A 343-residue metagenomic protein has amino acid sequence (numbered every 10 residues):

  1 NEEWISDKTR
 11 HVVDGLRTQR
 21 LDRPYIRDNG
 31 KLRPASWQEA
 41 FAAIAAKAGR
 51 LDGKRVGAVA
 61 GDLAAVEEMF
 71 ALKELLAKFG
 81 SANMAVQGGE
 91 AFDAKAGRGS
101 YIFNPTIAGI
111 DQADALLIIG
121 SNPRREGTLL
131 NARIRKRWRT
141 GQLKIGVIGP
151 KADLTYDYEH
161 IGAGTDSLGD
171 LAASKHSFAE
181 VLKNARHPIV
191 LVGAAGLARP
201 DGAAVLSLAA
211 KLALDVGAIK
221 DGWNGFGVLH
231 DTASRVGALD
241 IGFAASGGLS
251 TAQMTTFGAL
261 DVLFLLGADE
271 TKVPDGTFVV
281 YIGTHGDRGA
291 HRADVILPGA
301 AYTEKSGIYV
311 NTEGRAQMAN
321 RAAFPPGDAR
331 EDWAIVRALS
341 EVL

Functional and structural regions predicted by a protein language model:
N1-D62, V86: Catalytic P-loop NTP-binding/switch module of NTPases
S6, A58, L72-L75, I134 (+2 more regions): A residue-level signal for conserved active-site and pocket-lining positions in enzyme catalytic cores
R23, L32, E74, K95-N104: A contiguous, basic/glycine-rich beta-loop/short-helix subdomain that forms a polymer-engagement track
K47-L51, L75, R137: Hydrophobic helix-cap positions at the C-terminus of alpha-helices in RecA-like/P-loop ATPase nucleotide-binding cores
V56-A65, G193-A198: Conserved short loop/turn motifs at secondary-structure junctions
V66-F70, A203-L206: An alpha-helix initiation/capping motif
E67-L72, A77-A82: Amphipathic alpha-helical
V86-L343: Non-catalytic alpha/beta scaffold blocks inside enzyme catalytic domains
